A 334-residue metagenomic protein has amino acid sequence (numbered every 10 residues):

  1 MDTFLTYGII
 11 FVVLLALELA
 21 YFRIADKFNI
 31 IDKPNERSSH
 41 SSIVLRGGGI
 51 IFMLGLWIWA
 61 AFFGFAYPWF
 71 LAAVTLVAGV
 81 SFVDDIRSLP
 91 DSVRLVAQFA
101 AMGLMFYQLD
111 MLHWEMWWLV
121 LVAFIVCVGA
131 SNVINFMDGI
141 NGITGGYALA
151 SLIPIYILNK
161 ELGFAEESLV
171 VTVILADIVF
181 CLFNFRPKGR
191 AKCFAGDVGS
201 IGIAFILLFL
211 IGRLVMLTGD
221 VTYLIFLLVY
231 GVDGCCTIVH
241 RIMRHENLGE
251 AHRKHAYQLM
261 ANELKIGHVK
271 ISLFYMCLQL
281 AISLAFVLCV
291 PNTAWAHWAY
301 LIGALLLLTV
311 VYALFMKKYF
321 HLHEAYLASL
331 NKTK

Functional and structural regions predicted by a protein language model:
M1-C235: "…together with the soluble PPM/PP2C metallo-phosphatase catalytic core" -> "…together with the soluble PPM/PP2C
L19-L45, I238-V269, N331: Cytosolic, membrane-interface loops and tails of multi-pass inner-membrane proteins
R23-F28, K188-G189, I242, V311-S329: Membrane-interface capping segments at transmembrane-helix boundaries
P90-R94, G196, L228, I266-F274 (+1 more regions): Membrane-interface starts of transmembrane alpha-helices
L227, H297-Y312: Small-residue-rich transmembrane alpha-helices that serve as helix-helix interface/gating elements in multipass
K254, N262-A285, V290: Alpha-helical transmembrane segments of integral membrane proteins, especially multi-pass inner/plasma-membrane
L284-I302: Extracellular/periplasmic helix-loop-helix junctions in multi-pass membrane proteins
